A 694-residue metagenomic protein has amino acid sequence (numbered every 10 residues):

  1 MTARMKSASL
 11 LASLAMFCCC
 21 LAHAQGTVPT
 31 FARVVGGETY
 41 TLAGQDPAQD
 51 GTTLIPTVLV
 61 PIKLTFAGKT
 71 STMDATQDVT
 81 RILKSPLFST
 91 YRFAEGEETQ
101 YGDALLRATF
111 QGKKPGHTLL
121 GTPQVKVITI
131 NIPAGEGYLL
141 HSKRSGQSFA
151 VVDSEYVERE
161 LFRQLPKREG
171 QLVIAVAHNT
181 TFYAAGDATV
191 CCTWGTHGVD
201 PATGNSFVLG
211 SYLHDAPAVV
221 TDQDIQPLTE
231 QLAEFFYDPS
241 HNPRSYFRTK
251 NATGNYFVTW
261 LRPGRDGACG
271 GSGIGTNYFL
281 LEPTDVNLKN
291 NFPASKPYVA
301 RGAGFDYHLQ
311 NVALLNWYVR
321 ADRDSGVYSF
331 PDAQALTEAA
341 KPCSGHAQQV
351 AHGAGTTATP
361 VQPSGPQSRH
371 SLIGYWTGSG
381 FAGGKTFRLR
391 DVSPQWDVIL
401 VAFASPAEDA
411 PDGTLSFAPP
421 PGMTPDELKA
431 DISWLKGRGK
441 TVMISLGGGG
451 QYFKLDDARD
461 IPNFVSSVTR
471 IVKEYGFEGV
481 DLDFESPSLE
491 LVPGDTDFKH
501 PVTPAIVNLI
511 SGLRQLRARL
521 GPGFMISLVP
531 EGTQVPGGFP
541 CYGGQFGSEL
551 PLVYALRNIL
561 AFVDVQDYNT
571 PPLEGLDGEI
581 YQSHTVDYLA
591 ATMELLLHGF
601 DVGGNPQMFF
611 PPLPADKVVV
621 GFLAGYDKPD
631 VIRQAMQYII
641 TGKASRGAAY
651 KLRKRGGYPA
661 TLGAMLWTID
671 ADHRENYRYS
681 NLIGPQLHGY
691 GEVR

Functional and structural regions predicted by a protein language model:
M1-L11: Bacterial N-terminal signal peptides that target proteins for export
S9-C20: Bacterial N-terminal signal peptides
A24-E98, A294, A300-W396, E692-R694: N-terminal module-boundary/linker segments of secreted carbohydrate-active enzymes
T76-R144: Low-complexity, serine/threonine/proline-enriched polar segments
R144-P243: Active-site-proximal segment of zinc-dependent metalloprotease catalytic domains
D187-A218, D222, P239-G355: Metalloprotease/metallohydrolase-associated module, dominated by Zn2+-dependent proteases
G264-P331, G378, T570, F600-R694: Substrate-binding cleft of secreted/luminal carbohydrate-active enzymes
G365-L596, L613-V619, A624-R633, Q637-I639 (+1 more regions): Chitinase-like catalytic core of GlcNAc-active glycosidases
